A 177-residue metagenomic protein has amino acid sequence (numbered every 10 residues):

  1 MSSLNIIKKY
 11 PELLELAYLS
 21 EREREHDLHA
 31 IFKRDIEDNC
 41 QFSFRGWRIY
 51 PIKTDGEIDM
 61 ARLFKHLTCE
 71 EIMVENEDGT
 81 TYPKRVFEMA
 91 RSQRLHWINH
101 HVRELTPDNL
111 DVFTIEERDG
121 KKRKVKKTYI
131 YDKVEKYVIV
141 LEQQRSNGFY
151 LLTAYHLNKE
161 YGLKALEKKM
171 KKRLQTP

Functional and structural regions predicted by a protein language model:
M1-P177: Ribonuclease/tRNase effector modules and their secretory precursors
